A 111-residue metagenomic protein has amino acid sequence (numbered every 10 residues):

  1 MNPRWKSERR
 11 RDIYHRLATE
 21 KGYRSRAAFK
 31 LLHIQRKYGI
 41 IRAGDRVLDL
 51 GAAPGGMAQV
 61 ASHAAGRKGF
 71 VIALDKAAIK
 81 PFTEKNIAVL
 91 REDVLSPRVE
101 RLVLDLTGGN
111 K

Functional and structural regions predicted by a protein language model:
M1-R42: Class I SAM-dependent methyltransferase Rossmann-like catalytic core, especially the SAM/SAH-binding loop
L32-R36, A58, R101: A generic local structural motif
I40, L50, V89-R91: Charge-rich alpha-helical segments
A43-A53: Conserved class I S-adenosyl-L-methionine
P54-G66: Conserved SAM-binding loop of SAM-dependent methyltransferases across substrates and taxa, primarily the Class I
K68-I72: Short beta-strand element of Class I
L74-K111: S-adenosyl-L-methionine
